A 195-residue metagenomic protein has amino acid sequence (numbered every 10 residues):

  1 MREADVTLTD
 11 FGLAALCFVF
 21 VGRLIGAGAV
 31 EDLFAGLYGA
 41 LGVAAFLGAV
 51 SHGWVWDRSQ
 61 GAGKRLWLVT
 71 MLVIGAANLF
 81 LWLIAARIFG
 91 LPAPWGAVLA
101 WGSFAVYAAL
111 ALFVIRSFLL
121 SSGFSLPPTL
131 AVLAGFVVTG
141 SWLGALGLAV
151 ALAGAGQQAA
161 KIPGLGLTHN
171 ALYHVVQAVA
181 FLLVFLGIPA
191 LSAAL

Functional and structural regions predicted by a protein language model:
M1-L41, A49-T70, G75-L195: Polytopic alpha-helical membrane-helix bundles and their juxtamembrane interface segments in multi-pass membrane
